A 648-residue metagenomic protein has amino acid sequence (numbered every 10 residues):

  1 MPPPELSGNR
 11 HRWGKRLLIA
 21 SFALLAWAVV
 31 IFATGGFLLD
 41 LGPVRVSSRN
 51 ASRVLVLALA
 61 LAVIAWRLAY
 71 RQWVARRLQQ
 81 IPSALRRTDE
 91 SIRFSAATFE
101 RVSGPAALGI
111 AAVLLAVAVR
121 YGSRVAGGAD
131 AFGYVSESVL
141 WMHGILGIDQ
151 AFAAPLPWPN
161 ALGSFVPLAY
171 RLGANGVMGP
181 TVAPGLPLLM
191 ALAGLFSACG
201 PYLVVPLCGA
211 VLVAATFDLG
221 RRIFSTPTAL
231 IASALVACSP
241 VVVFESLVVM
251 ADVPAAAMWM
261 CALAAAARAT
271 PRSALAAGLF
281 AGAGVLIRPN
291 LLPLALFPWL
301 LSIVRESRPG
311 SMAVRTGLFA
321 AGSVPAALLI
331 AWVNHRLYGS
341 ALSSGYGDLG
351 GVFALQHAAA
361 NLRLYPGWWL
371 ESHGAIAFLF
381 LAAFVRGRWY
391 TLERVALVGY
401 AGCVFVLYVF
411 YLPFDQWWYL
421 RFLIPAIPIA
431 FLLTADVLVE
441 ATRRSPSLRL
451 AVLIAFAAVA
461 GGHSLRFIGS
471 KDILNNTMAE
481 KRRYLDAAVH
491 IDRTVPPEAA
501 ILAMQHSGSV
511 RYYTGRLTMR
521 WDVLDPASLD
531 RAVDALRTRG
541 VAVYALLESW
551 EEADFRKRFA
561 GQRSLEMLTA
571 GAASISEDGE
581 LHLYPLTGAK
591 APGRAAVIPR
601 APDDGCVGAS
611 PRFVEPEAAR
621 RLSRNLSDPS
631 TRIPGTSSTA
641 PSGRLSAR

Functional and structural regions predicted by a protein language model:
R49-R53, Y134-V135, S246, D252 (+3 more regions): Hydrophobic/aromatic-rich transmembrane helices and adjacent perimembrane loops
F99-L108, L279, A320-V324, L328 (+5 more regions): Signature aromatic-anchored transmembrane alpha helix within multi-pass, membrane-resident enzymes that catalyze glycan
A129, Y202-V211, P227, I231-A266 (+2 more regions): Multi-pass, polyprenyl lipid-linked donor-dependent membrane glycosyltransferases
H143-L186, M190-G194, G350-F353: Interfacial juxtamembrane loops and adjacent helix segments that form the catalytic/substrate-binding surfaces
R171-L172, A313, A331-W389, V409-F410 (+1 more regions): Membrane-lumen/periplasm interface segments of multi-pass, membrane-embedded glycan/lipid transferases
V211-A214, S302-I303, R308, L370-V398 (+1 more regions): Hydrophobic, aromatic-rich transmembrane alpha-helices and their immediate juxtamembrane boundary segments
A214-S239, A256-A257, T270-A277, G399 (+1 more regions): Transmembrane-helix signature of polytopic, membrane-embedded enzymes that assemble or transfer cell-envelope glycans
F456-H506, R537, D603-C606, A618: Membrane-embedded, lumen/periplasm-facing catalytic core of multi-pass transferases that use lipid-linked donors
